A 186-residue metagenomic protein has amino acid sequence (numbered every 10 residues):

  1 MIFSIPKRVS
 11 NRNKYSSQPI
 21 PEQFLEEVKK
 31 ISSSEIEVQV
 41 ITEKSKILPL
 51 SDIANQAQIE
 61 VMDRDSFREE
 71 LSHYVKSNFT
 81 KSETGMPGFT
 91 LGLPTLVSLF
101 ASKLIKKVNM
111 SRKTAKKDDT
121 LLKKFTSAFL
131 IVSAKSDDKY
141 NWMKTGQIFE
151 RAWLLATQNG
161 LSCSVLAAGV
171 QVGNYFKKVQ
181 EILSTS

Functional and structural regions predicted by a protein language model:
M1-S186: Acidic, surface-exposed loops and disordered segments
